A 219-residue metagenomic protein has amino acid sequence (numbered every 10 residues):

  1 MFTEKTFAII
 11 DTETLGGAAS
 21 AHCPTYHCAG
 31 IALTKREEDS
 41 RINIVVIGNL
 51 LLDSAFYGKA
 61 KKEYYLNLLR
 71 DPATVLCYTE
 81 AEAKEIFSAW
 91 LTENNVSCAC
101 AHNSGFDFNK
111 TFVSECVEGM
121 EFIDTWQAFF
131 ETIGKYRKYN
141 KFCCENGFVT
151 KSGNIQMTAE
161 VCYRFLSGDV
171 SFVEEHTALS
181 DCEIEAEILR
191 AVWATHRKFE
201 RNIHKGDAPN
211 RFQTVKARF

Functional and structural regions predicted by a protein language model:
F2-E115: Conserved non-catalytic scaffold segment of RNase H-like nuclease domains
T12-L15, T125, E185: Ser/Thr-centric signal marking residues that sit in or immediately flank functional binding/regulatory motifs
L51-R70, E131-C182: Active-site-proximal helix-loop-helix substrate-binding element of RNase H-like nuclease domains
F87, K110, Q127, I184-A186: Hydrophobic side chains within alpha-helical segments
G105-W126, K135: Substrate-recognition/cap helix-loop segment adjacent to the acidic, metal-dependent catalytic center of Asp-based
E115-C116, I133-R137, S167, R190-R197: Hydrophobic/aromatic-lined pockets within catalytic cores
F148, F165, L179-F219: Acidic two-metal-ion nuclease catalytic site recognized across multiple nuclease folds, prominently DnaQ/RNase D-T
